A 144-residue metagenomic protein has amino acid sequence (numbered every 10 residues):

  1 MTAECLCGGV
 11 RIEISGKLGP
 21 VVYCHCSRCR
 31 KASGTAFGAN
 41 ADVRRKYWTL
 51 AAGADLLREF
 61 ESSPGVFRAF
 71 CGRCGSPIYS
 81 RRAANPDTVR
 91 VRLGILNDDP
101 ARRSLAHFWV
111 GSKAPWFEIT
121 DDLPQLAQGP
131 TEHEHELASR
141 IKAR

Functional and structural regions predicted by a protein language model:
M1-R144: A short Gly-Trp-Pro
